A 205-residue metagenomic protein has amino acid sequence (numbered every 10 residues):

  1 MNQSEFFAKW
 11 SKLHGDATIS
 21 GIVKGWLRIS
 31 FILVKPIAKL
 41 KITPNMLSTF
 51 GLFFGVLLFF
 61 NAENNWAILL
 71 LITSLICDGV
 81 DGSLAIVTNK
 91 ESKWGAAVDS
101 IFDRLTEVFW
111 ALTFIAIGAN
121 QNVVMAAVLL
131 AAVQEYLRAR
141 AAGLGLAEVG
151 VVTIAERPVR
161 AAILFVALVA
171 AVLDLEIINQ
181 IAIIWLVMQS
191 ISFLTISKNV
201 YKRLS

Functional and structural regions predicted by a protein language model:
M1-V34, S100-S205: A feature for the membrane-embedded catalytic helix bundles of lipid/isoprenoid biosynthetic enzymes
V34-I42: Membrane interfacial helix-start motif at the N-side
I37-A38, L84, F114: Broad structural signal for hydrophobic residues in well-ordered alpha-helices, predominantly aliphatic
P44-W94, Q121-A127, L175-S190: Membrane-embedded alpha-helical segments that form the functional core of polytopic membrane enzymes, especially those
I76-L84, A97, I101-L105, P158: Active-site His/Glu-centered metal-binding helix of metallohydrolases
